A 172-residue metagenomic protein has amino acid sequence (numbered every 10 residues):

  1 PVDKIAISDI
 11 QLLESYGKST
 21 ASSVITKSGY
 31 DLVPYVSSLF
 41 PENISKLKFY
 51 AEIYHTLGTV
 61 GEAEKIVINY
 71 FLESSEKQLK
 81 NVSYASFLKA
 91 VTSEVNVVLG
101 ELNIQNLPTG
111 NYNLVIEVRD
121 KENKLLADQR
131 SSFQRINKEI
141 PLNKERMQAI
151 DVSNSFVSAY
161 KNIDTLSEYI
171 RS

Functional and structural regions predicted by a protein language model:
P1-R171: Intrinsically disordered, low-complexity terminal regions enriched in Ser/Thr/Pro/Gly and charged residues
